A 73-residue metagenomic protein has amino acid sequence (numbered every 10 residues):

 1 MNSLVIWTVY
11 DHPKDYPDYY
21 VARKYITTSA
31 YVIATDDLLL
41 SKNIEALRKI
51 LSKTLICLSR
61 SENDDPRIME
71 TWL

Functional and structural regions predicted by a protein language model:
M1-V21, T28, T54: Short N-terminal "domain-start" leader segments that mark the transition from disordered tails or signal peptides into
Y10, P17, T35-D36, N63-D64 (+1 more regions): Intrinsic disorder/low-complexity signal
K24-T27, W72-L73: Secondary-structure transition/turn motif
I26-S29, R67: Solvent-exposed, non-transmembrane amphipathic alpha-helical segments
Y31, T35-S61: A short, charged, amphipathic alpha-helix used as a generic interaction element across diverse proteins
L55-L73: Short, mixed-charge low-complexity intrinsically disordered segments
